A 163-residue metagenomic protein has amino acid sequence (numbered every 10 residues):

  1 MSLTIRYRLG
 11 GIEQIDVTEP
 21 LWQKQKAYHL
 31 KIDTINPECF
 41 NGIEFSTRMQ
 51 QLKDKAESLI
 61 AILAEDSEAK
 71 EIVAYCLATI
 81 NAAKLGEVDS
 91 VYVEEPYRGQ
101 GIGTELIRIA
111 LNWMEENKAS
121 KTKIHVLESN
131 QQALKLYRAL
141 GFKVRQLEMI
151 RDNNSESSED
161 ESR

Functional and structural regions predicted by a protein language model:
M1-P20, E156-R163: Conserved N-terminal entry element of GNAT/NAT acetyltransferase domains
K26-M49: Conserved GNAT-fold acetyl-CoA-binding loop/helix
M49-L63: A short helix-loop-beta-strand connector motif used in the catalytic cores of GNAT acetyltransferases and, in some
L63, K70-T79, E87, Y92: Conserved beta-strand in the GNAT
E65, V91-R98, L127: A short, internal acetyl-CoA/4′-phosphopantetheine-binding micro-motif in the GNAT/acyltransferase core
V93, G99-N112, E116, K135-A139: Conserved acetyl-CoA-binding loop-helix of GNAT-fold acetyltransferases
E95, I124-L134, I150-S155: Conserved beta-strand-loop-alpha-helix junction that forms the acyl-donor binding cleft
M114-H125: Conserved GNAT acetyl-CoA-binding A-motif
